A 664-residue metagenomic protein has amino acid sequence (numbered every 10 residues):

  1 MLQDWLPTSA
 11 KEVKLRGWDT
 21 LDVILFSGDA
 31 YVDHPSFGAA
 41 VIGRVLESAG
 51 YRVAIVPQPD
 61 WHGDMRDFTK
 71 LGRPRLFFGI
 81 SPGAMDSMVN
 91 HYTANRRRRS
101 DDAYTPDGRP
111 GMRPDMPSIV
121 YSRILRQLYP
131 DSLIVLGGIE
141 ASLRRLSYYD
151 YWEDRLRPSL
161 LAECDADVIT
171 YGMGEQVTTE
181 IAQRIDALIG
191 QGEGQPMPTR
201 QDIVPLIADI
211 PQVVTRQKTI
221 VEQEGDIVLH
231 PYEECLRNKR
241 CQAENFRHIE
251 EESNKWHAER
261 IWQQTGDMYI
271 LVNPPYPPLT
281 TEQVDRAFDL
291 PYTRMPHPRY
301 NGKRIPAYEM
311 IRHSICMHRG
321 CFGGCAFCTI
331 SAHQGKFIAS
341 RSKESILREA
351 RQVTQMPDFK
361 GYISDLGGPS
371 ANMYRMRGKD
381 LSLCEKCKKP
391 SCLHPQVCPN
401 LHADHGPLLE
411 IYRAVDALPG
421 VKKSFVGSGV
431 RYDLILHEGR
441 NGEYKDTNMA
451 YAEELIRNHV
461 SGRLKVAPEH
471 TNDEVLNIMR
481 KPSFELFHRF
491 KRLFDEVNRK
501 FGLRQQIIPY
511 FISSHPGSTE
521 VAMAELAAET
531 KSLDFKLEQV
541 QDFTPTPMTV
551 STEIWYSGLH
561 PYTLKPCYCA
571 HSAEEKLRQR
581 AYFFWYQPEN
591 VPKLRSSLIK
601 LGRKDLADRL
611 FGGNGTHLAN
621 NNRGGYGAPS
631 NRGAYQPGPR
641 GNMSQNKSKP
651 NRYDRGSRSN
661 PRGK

Functional and structural regions predicted by a protein language model:
M1-T20, A30, E244-S314: N-terminal [4Fe-4S]-dependent radical SAM core
V23-S27, T69, P298-N301, Y308 (+5 more regions): Flexible, glycine-rich loop/tail regions that form catalytic "lids" or insertion modules at the edges of active sites
L25, V41, I55, W61 (+2 more regions): Conserved SAM/AdoMet-binding glycine-rich loop
F26-Y31, N301-T329, Y362: N-terminal pre-triad scaffold of radical SAM enzymes
G38, P57-T265, V272-P277: Glycine-rich beta-alpha loop elements in corrinoid/cobalamin-binding modules across cobalamin-dependent enzymes
H62, Q201-N254, D267, Y276-L279 (+6 more regions): Terminal amphipathic helices with adjacent charged low-complexity linkers/tails
D86-N95, L143-R145, E175-Q183, F337 (+5 more regions): Flexible glycine/acidic-rich beta-alpha junction loops that bind and position SAM and/or redox cofactors in anaerobic
D167, A287, C321, C325 (+4 more regions): Conserved, mostly hydrophobic/aromatic
